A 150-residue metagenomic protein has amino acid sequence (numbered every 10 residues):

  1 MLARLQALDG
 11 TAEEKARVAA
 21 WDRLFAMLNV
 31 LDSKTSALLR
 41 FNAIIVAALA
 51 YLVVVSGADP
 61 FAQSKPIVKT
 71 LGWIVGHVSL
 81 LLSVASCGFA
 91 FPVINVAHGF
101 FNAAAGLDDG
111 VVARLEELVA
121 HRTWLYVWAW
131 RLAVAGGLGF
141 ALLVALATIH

Functional and structural regions predicted by a protein language model:
M1-A20, N102-G110: Short, charged cytosolic
A19-D22, A26-G99, V127-H150: Alpha-helical transmembrane segments and their immediate juxtamembrane boundary regions in integral membrane proteins
M27, A105-Y126: Short membrane-interface loop/juxtamembrane segments of multi-pass integral membrane proteins
